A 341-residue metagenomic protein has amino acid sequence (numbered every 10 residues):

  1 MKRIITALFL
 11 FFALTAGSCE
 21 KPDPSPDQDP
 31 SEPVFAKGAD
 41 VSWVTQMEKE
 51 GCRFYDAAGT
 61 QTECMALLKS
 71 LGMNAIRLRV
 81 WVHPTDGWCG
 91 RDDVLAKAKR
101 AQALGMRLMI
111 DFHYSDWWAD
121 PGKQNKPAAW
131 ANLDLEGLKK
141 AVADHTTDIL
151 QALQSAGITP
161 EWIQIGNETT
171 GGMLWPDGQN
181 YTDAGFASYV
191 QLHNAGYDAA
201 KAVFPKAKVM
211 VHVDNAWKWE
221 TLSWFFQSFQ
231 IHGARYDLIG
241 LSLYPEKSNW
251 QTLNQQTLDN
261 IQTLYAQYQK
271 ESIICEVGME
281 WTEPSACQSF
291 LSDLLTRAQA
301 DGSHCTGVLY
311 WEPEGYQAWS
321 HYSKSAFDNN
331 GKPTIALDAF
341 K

Functional and structural regions predicted by a protein language model:
A7-T15: Bacterial N-terminal signal peptides
L14-P33: Bacterial Sec-dependent N-terminal signal peptides
D29-C64: Boundary/entry segment of secreted carbohydrate-active catalytic domains
K37-V41, I76-L78, L108-F112, E161-I165 (+4 more regions): Hydrophobic faces of well-ordered beta-strands that scaffold small-molecule active sites in alpha/beta enzyme cores
S42-V44, W81-H83, H113-S115, I165-T170 (+4 more regions): Active-site beta-loop-alpha junctions enriched in small/polar residues
K49-R53, W118, T263-Q269, W281-D293 (+1 more regions): Aromatic-rich peripheral "rim/lid" segments of glycoside hydrolase catalytic domains that contact and position glycan
T60-K123, P127-A129, T182-M210, I261-Q267: Aromatic-lined substrate-binding rim segments of carbohydrate-active enzymes
G90-D93, D120-S228, H232-Y236, K247-D259 (+2 more regions): Active-site cleft segment of glycoside hydrolase catalytic domains centered on the general acid/base Glu
